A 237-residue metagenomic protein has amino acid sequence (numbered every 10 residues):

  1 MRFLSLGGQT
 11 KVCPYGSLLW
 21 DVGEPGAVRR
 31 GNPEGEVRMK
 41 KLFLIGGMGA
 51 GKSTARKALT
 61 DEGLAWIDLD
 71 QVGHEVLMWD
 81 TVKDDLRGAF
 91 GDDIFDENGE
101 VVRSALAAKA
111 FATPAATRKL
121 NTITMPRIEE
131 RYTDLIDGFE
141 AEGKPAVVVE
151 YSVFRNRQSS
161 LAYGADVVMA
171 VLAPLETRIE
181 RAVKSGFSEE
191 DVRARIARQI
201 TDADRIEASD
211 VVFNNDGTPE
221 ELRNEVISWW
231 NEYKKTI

Functional and structural regions predicted by a protein language model:
V12-C13, S17, V28: Short, low-complexity intrinsically disordered segments enriched in A/P/G/S/L with frequent Arg, especially at protein
A27-R38: Short, Lys/Arg-enriched N-terminal segments with co-localized hydrophobic residues within the first ~10-30 amino acids
L44: Hydrophobic anchor at the beta1->P-loop junction of P-loop NTPases
A50: ATP-binding Walker
S53: Walker A/P-loop
Q71-P145: ATP-dependent small-molecule kinase phosphotransfer cores that center on conserved nucleotide phosphate-binding segments
R131-Y132, R157-A162, K184-K234: Small-molecule kinase domains that catalyze NTP-dependent phosphoryl transfer to phosphate-bearing small molecules
T133-A141, V149-K184: ATP-dependent NMP and nucleoside kinases share a basic, alpha-helical "lid"
